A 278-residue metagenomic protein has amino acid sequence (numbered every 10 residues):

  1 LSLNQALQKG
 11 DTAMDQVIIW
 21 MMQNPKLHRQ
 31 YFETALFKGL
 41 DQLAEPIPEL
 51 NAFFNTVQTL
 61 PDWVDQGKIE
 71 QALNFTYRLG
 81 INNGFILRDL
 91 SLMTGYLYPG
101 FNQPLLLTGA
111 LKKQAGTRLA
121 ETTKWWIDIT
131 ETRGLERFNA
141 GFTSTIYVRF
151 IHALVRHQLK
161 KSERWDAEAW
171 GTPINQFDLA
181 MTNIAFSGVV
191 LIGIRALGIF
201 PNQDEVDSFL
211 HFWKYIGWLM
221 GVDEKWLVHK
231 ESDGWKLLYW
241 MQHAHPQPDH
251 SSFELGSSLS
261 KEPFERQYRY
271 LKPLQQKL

Functional and structural regions predicted by a protein language model:
L1-L278: Mature, function-bearing regions of proteins
